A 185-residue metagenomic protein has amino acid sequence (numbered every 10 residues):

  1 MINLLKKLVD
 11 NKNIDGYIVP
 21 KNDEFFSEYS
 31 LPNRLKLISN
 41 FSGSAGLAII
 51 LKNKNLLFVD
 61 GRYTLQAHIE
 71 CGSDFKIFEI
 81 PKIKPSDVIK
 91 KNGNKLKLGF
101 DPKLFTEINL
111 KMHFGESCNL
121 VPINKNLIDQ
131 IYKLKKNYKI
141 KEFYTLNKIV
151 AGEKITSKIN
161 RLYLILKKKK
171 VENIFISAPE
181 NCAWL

Functional and structural regions predicted by a protein language model:
M1-K91, L104-F105, N109-L185: N-terminal accessory/capping or targeting/presequence segment of soluble
K95: Phosphate-coordination loops involved in phosphoryl transfer and adenosine-cofactor binding
L98: Ligand-binding face of N-terminal immunoglobulin V-set domains in extracellular IgSF glycoproteins
